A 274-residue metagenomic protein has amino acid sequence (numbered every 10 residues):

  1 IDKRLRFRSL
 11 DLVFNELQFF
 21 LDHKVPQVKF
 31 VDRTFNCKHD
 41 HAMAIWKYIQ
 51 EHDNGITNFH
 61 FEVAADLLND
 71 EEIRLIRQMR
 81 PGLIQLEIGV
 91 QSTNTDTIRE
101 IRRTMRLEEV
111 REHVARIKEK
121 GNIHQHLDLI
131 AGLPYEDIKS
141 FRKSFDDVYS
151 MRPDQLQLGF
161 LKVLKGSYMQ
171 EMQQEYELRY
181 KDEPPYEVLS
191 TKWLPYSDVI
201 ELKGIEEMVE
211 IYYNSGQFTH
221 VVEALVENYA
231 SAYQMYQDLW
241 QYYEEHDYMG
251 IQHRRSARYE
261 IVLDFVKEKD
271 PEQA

Functional and structural regions predicted by a protein language model:
I1-E119: Radical SAM [4Fe-4S] cluster-binding motif and immediate context
V25, R152-D154: Proline-aspartate-enriched helix->loop->beta-strand connector
E62-D66, G89-T97, G121-I138, Q157-K165 (+1 more regions): Conserved strand-turn element in the central/C-terminal portion of the radical SAM core barrel that lines
D70-I76, P134-R152: Catalytic cores of alpha/beta
I73-T93, D154-V163, M169-M172, R179-K181: Non-cysteine beta-strand/loop elements that form the S-adenosyl-L-methionine
Q125-L127, D147, M151, L164-S190: Internal alpha/beta domain cores that form substrate/cofactor-binding pockets in large enzymes and binding proteins
P184-H220: C-terminal accessory region of radical SAM enzymes
E207-A274: Radical SAM enzyme core and accessory elements
